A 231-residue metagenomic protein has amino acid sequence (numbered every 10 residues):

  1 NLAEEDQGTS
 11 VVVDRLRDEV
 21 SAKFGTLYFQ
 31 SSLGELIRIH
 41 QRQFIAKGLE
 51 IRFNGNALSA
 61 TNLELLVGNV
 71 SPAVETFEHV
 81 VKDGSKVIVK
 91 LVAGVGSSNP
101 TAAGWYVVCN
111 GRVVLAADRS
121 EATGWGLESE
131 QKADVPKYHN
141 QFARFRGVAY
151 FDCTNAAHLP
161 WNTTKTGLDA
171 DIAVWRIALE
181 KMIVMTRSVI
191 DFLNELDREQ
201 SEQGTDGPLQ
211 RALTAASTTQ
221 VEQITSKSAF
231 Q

Functional and structural regions predicted by a protein language model:
N1-N56: GHKL-type ATPase core
V20, S59-T61, L115: Flexible loop/turn segments at secondary-structure boundaries
F24-L27, L65, E121, G167: Surface-exposed flexible segments
R42, A46-K82: Accessory nucleic acid-recognition modules appended to NTPase machines
S71-A73, F77-Q231: Charged regulatory segments coupled to nucleotide-binding catalytic modules in large multidomain enzymes
